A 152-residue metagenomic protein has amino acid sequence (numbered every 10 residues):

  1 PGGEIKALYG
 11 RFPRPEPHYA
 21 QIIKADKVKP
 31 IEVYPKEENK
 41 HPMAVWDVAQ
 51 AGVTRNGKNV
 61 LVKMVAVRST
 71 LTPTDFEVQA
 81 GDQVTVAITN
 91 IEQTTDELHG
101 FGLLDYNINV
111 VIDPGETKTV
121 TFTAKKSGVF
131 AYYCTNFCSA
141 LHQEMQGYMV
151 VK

Functional and structural regions predicted by a protein language model:
G2-N56, I112-K152: Extracellular/periplasmic metallocenter environments
V48, V53-Q83: N-terminal edge beta-strand
R68, N90-E92, A124: Non-cytosolic beta-sheet module surface loops
P73-F76, N107-V111, T121: Beta-strand-rich interaction surfaces with strong enrichment in secreted/lumenal proteins
D82, E97, M145: Residues that flank catalytic or metal-binding motifs in active/ligand-binding sites
T85-T89: Short edge beta-strand/loop segments characteristic of extracellular beta-sandwich folds
Q93-T95, A140-L141: Short glycine/serine/proline-enriched coil/turn segments at secondary-structure junctions
T95-F101: Beta-strand acidic-aromatic groove motif in beta-rich domains, primarily in extracellular
